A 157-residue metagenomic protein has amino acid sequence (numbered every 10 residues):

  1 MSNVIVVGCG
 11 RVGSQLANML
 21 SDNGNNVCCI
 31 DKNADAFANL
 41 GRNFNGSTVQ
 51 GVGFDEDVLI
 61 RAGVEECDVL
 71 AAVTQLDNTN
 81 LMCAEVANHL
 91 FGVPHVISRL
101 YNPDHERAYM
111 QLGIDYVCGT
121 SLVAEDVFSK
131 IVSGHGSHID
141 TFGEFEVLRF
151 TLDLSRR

Functional and structural regions predicted by a protein language model:
M1-R157: Cytosolic regulatory regions of ion transport systems
